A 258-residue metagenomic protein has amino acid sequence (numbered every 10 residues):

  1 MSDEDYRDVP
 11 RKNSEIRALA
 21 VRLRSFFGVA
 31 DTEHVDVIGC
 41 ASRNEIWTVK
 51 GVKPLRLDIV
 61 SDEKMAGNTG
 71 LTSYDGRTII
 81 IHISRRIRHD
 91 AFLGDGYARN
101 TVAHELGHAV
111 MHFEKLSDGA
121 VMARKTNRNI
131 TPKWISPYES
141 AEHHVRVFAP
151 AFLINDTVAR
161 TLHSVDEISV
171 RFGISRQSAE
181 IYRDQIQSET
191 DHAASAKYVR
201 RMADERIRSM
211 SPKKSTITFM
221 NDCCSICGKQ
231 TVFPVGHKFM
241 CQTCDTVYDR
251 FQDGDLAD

Functional and structural regions predicted by a protein language model:
M1-D258: Active-site hotspot residues in diverse enzymes, especially metal/ion-binding acidic/histidine motifs
